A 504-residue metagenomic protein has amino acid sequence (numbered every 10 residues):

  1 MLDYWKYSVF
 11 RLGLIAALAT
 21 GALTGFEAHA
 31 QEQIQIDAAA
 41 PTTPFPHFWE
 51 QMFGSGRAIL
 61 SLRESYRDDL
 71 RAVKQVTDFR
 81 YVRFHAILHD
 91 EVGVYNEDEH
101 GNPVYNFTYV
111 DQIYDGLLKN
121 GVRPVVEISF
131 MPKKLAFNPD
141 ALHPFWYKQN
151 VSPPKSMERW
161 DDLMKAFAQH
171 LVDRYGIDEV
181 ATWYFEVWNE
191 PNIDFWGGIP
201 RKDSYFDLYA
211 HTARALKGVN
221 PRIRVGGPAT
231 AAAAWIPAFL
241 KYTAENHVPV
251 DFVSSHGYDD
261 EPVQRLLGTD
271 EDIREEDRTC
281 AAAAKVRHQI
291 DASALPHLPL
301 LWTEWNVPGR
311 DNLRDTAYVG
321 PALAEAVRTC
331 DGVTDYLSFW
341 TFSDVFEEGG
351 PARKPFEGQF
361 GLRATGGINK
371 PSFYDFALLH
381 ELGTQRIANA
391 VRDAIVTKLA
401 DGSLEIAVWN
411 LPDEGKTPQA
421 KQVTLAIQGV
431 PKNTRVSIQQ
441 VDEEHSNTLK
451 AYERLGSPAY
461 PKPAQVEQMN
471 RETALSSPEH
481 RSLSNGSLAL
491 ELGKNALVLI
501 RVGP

Functional and structural regions predicted by a protein language model:
L2-L14: Bacterial N-terminal signal peptides that target proteins for export
L18-E27: C-terminal segment of classical bacterial N-terminal signal peptides
F26-Y184, D203-A232, V248, A292-H297 (+3 more regions): Non-catalytic accessory regions flanking glycosidase/transglycosidase catalytic cores in CAZymes
L88, F130-P132, N189-I193, A229-A233 (+3 more regions): Active-site-proximal loop/turn and secondary-structure-junction residues that shape catalytic pockets, frequently
D90-V94, K133-H143, I193-W196, D260-L266 (+2 more regions): Short acidic/His/Gly/Ser-rich catalytic and metal-binding motifs that mark active-site loops of diverse hydrolases
W183-E190, T303: Short, conserved phosphate-binding/catalytic loop or strand-edge motifs used in phosphoryl-/nucleotidyl-transfer
R201-D335: Noncatalytic carbohydrate-binding groove/subsite architecture in carbohydrate-active enzymes
F339-V345: Acidic carboxylate-rich catalytic motifs and surrounding loops in phosphoryl-/glycosyl-chemistry enzymes
